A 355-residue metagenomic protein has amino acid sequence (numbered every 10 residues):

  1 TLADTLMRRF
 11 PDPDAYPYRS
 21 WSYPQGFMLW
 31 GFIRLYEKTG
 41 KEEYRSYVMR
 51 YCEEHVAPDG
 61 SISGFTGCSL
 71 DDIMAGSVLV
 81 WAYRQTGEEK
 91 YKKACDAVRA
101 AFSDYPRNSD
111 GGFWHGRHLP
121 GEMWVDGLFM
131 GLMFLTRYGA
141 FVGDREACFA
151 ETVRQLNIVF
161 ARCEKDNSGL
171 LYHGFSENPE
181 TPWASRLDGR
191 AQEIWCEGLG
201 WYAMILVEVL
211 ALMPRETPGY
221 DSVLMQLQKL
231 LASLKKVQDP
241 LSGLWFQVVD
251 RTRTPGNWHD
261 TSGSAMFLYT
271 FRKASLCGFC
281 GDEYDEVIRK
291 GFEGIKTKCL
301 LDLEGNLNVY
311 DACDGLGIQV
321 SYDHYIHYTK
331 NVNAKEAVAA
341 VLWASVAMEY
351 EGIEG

Functional and structural regions predicted by a protein language model:
T1-D14, E43-S63, K93-G112, E146-Y172 (+3 more regions): Long, well-ordered core segments of solenoidal/helical folds
T1-G26, K38-R45, E54-G76, A82-V98 (+1 more regions): CBM-like carbohydrate-recognition segments
L6-R19, D59-I62, L128-L132, F149 (+8 more regions): His/Met- and acidic-residue-enriched segments that coordinate or traffic transition-metal cofactors and support
F27-I33, L70-Y83, F113-G127, G169-I194 (+2 more regions): Carbohydrate-binding/catalytic loop surfaces
T39, T86, Y138-A150, V209-D221 (+1 more regions): Inter-helical turn/loop segments and adjacent helix faces that build the functional surface of alpha-helical bundle
D126-F141: Acidic/serine-rich, low-complexity amphipathic helices located in mid- to C-terminal regulatory regions
W201-T252: Oxyanion-binding "anion nests"
